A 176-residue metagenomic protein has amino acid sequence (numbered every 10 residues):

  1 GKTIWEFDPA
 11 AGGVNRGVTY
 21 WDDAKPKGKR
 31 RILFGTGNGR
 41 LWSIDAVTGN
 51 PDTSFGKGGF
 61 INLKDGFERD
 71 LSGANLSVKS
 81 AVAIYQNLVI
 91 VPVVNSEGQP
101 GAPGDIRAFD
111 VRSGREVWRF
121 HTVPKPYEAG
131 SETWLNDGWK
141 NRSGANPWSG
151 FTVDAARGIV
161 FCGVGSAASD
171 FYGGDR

Functional and structural regions predicted by a protein language model:
G1-K27, I32-K64: N-terminal cofactor/phosphate-binding cores enriched in small/glycine residues, especially glycine-rich loops such as
K2, F60, D170-F171, R176: Extended active-site and interfacial segments that coordinate phosphate-rich ligands in large catalytic machineries
K2-P9, N50-L71, R115-V123, A129-N141: Aromatic (tryptophan-biased) beta-strands that constitute blades/sheets of beta-rich domains
G12-R40, A74-G98, K140-S169, G173-D175: Repeat-blade elements of multi-bladed beta-propeller folds
I44-G49, P103-E116, D175-R176: Beta-propeller blade signature
D45-A46, D52, G56, I84 (+2 more regions): Short, acidic, Ser/Thr-enriched surface-loop or helix-capping motifs
G101-P103, E128-S131, Y172-G174: A short, polar/proline- and glycine-enriched secondary-structure boundary/capping micro-motif
V123-P124, S166: Short, solvent-exposed turn/loop segments enriched in Gly/Ser/Thr/Pro and often Arg
